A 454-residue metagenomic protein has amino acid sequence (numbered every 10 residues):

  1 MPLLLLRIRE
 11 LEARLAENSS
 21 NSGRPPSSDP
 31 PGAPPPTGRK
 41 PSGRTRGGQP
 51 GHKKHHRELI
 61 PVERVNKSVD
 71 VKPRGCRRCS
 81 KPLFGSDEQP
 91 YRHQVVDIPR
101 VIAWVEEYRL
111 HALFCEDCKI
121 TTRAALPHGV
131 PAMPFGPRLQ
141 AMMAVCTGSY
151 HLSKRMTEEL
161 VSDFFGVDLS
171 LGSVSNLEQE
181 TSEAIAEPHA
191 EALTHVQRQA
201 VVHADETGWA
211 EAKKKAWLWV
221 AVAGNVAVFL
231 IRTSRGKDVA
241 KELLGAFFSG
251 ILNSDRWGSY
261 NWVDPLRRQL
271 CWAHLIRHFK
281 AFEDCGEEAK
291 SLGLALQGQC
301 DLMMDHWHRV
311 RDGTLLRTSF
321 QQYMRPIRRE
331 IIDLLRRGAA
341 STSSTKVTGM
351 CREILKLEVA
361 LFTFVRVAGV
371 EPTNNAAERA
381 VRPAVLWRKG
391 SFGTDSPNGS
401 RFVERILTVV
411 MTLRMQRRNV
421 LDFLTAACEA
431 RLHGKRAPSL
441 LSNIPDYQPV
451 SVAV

Functional and structural regions predicted by a protein language model:
M1-M133, S175, H203-A204, A210 (+1 more regions): Short, flexible loop/hinge motifs at secondary-structure junctions
K54-R57, P73, R109-V454: Catalytic center-proximal scaffold of phosphoryl-transfer enzymes
